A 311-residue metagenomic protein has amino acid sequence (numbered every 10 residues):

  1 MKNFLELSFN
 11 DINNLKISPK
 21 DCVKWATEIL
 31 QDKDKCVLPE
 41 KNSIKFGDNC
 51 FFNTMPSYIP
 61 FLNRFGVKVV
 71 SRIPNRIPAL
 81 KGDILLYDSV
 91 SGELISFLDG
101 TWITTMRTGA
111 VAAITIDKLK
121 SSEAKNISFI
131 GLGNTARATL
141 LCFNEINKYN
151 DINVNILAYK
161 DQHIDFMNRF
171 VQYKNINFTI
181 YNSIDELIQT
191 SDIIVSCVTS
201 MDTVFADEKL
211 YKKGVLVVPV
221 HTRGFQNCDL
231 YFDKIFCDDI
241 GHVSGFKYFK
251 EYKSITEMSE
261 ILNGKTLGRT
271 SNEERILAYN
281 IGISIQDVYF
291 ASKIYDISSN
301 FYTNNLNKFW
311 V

Functional and structural regions predicted by a protein language model:
M1-T105, A113, E123, T256 (+3 more regions): N-terminal ligand-binding/catalytic initiation module
D11-K16, C228-V311: Adenosine-phosphate binding glycine-rich loop
S91, E145-F170: NAD(P)-binding Rossmann-fold cofactor-contacting core
A112, E123-N144, L157-H163: Glycine-rich adenosine-cofactor-binding loop
L119-N126, N150, K212-K213: Short helix-loop-beta connector
S128, N153-N155, T179, I276: A structural signal for isolated positions on well-ordered beta-strands in alpha/beta enzyme cores
F143-N147, K209, S298: Active-site catalytic pocket residues across diverse enzymes, especially alpha/beta-hydrolases
I176-K250: Rossmann-like adenosine-cofactor binding region
